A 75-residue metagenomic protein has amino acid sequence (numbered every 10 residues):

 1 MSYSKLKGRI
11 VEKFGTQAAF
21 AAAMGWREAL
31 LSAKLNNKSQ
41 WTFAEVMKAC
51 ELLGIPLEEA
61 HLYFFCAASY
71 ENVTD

Functional and structural regions predicted by a protein language model:
M1-S2, W26, W41: Alpha-helix N-cap/N′ positions at the starts of helices
Y3, G8, K13, A33 (+2 more regions): Short, charged recognition helix plus adjacent turn of helix-turn-helix-like nucleic-acid-binding domains
K7, Q17, V46: Generic structural marker for isolated residues within well-ordered, non-membrane alpha-helices of soluble domains
F14-A33: Short alpha-helical DNA-recognition segment
R27, K38-S39, A67: The DNA-recognition helices of helix-turn-helix-type DNA-binding domains
K38-E51: Short, basic-rich loop-to-helix N-cap that marks the start of a DNA-contacting helix
